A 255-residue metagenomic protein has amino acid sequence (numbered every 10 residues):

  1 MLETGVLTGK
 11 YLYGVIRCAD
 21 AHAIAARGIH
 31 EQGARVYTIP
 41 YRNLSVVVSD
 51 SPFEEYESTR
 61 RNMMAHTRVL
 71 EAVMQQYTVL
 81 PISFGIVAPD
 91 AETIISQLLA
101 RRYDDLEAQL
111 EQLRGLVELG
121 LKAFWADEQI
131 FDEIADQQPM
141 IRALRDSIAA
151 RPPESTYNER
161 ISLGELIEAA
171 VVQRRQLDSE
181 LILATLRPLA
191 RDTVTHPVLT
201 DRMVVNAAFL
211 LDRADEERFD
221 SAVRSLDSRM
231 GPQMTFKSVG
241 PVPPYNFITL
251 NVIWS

Functional and structural regions predicted by a protein language model:
M1-S255: An interfacial alpha-helical scaffold signature
